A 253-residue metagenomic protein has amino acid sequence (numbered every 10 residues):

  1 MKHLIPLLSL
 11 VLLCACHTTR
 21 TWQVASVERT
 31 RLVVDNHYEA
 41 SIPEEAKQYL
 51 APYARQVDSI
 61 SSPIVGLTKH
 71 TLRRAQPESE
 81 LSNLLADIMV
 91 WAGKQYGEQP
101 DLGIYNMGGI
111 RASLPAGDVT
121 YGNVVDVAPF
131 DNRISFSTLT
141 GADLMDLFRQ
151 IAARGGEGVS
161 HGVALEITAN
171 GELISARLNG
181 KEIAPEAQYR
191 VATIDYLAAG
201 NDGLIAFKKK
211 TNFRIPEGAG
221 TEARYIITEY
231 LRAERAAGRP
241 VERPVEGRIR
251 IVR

Functional and structural regions predicted by a protein language model:
M1-L4: Positively charged n-region of N-terminal signal peptides that target proteins for export
L12-A15: C-terminal motif of bacterial Sec signal peptides marking the signal peptidase cleavage site
T18-D35, L84-A86, V90-A92, E98-G103 (+1 more regions): Feature captures C-terminal
R31-V33, H37-S113: Hard-cation-handling environments
